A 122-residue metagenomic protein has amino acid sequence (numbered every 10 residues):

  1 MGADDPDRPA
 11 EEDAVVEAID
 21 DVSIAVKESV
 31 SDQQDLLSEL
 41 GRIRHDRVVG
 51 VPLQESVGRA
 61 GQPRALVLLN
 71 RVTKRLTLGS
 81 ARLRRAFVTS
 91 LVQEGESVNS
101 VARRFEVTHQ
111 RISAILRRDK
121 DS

Functional and structural regions predicted by a protein language model:
M1-A60: General nucleic-acid-binding
P63-T77: Short, Lys/Arg-enriched N-terminal segment that forms or immediately precedes the first helix of a structured domain
G79-R82, S113-S122: Short, solvent-exposed alpha-helical "recognition" segments
S80-E96: Short, amphipathic alpha-helical "recognition" segments used to contact nucleic acids or chromatin
V92, F105, L116-K120: DNA major-groove recognition helix of helix-turn-helix
S97-V107, I112: Short alpha-helical "recognition helix" segments of helix-turn-helix
